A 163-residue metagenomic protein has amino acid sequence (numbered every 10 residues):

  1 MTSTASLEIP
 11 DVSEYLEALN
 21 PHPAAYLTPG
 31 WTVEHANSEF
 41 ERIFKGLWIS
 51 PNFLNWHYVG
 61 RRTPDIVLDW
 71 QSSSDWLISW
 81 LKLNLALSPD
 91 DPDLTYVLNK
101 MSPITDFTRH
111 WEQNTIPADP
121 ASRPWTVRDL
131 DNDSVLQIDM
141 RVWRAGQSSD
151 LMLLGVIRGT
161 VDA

Functional and structural regions predicted by a protein language model:
M1-D11: Short, charged amphipathic alpha-helical "coupling" segments at sensory-output junctions in signaling proteins
L7-E8, N37, D106-T108, D133-D139: Short amphipathic alpha-helical surface micro-motifs
E14-L16: PAS-family sensory domains
N20-H22, L27-P120, R128, V156-T160: PAS-family sensory domains
T115-A163: Low-complexity, glycine/alanine/valine/leucine- and proline-rich hydrophobic stretches
